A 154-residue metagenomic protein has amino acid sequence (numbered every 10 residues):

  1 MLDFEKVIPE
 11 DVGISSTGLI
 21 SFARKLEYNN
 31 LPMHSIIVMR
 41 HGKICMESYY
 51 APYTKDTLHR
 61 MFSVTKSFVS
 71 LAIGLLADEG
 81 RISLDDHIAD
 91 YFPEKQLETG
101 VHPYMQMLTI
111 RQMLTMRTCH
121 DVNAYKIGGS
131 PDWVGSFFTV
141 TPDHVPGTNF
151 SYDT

Functional and structural regions predicted by a protein language model:
M1-H59, A77-I82, T115, G128-P131 (+1 more regions): N-terminal leader/targeting segments and the immediately adjacent pre-domain N-terminus
S15, G42-K43, F62-R81, H87 (+2 more regions): Alpha-helical scaffold elements that line and support the substrate/ligand-binding pocket of soluble hydrolases
R24-E27, G74, A89, R111: Solvent-exposed, non-membrane alpha-helical residues enriched in polar/charged side chains
N29-N30, Y104-L108, D143-H144: Extracellular/periplasmic catalytic domains that process cell-envelope and extracellular macromolecules
I44, V69, Q96, D121: Surface-exposed, flexible loop/turn segments at secondary-structure boundaries
K55-D56, V101, H120-T154: Catalytic-site signature segments of enzymes, centered on catalytic residues
L58, F62-S63, G100-P103: Short gly/ser-rich anion-binding loops that grip negatively charged ligand groups
E79-H120, T139: Active-site helix/loop module of the DD-peptidase/beta-lactamase fold, centered on the serine-lysine SxxK catalytic
